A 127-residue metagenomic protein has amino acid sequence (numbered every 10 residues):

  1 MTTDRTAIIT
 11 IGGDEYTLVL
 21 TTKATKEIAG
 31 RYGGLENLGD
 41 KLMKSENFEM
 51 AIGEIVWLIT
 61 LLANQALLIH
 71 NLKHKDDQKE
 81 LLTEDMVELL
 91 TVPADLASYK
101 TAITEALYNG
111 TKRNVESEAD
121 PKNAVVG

Functional and structural regions predicted by a protein language model:
M1-G12, G30, E36-M50, N71-G127: Charged interaction scaffolds used for protein-protein
T21: Residue-level signal for threonine
R31, L35, L62-Q65: Short hydrophobic alpha-helical module
E54-Q65, E105-Y108: Short, hydrophobic/amphipathic alpha-helical patches that form generic packing surfaces within helical domains
